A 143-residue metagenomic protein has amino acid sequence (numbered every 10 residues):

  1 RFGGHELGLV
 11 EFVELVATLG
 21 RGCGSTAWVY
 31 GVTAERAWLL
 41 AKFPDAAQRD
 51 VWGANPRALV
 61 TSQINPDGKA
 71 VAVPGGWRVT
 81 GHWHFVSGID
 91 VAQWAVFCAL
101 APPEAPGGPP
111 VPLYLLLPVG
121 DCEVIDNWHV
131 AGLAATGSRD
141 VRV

Functional and structural regions predicted by a protein language model:
R1-A92, P103, P109-L113: Glycine-rich flavin
Q48-V51, V119-I125: Short alpha-helical interface patches
T61-I64, G108, D126, A134-T136: Short solvent-exposed loop/turn micro-motifs enriched in small/polar/acidic residues
K69, W94-C98, Y114-L116, D121 (+1 more regions): Conserved hydrophobic/aromatic beta-strand scaffold that supports enzyme active sites
H82, L100, N127: Surface loops and adjacent helix of pleckstrin homology
C98-E104: A generic structural motif
P106-L117, L133-A135: An exposed, glycine/acidic-rich loop-and-rim segment of catalytic or binding clefts
D121-V143: Flexible, small-/acidic-enriched active-site or ligand-binding loops
